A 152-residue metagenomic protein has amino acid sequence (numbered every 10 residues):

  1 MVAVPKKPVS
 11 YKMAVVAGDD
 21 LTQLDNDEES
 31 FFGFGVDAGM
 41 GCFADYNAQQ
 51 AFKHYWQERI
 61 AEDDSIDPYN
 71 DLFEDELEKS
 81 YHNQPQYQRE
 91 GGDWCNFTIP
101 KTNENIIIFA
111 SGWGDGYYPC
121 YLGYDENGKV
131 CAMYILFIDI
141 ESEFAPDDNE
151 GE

Functional and structural regions predicted by a protein language model:
M1-E152: Intrinsically disordered, low-complexity acidic regions enriched in Pro/Ser/Thr
